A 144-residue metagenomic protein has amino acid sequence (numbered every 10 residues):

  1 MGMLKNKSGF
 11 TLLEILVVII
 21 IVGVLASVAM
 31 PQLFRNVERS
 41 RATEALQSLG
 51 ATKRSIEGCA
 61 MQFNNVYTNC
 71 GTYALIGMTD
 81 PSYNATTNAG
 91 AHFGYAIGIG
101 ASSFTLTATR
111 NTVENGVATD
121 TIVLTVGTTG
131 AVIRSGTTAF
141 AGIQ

Functional and structural regions predicted by a protein language model:
M1-F10: N-terminal leader/signal peptides at the extreme start of proteins
T11, V28, N36: Ser/Thr-glycine-rich phosphate-binding loops at phosphate-binding pockets of nucleotides, nucleotide cofactors
L16-Q32: Alpha-helical hydrophobic helix detector
M30, R35, T72-L75: Phosphate-coordinating loops and pocket residues in cytosolic domains that bind phosphorylated ligands
R35-N65: Membrane-proximal N-terminal amphipathic helix
G58-Q144: Periplasmic/extracellular, small/polar-rich flexible segments of pilin-like filament-forming proteins
